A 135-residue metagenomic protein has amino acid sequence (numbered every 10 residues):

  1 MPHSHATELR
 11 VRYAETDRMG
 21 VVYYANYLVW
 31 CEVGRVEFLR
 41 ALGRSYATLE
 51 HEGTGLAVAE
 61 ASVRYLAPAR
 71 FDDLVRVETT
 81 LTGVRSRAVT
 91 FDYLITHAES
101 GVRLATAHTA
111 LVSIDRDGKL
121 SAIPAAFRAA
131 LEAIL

Functional and structural regions predicted by a protein language model:
P2-V58, D115-L135: Hot-dog-fold acyl-thioester-processing enzymes
H3-T7, R40, P68-L74, L81-L135: HotDog/MaoC-like acyl-thioester-processing domains
R12, Y65, S100: Short, flexible, glycine/charge-rich loop motifs used to bind or transfer phosphoryl groups or to couple energy/partner
E50, T54-R76, T80: Helix-adjacent hinge/juxtasegments
